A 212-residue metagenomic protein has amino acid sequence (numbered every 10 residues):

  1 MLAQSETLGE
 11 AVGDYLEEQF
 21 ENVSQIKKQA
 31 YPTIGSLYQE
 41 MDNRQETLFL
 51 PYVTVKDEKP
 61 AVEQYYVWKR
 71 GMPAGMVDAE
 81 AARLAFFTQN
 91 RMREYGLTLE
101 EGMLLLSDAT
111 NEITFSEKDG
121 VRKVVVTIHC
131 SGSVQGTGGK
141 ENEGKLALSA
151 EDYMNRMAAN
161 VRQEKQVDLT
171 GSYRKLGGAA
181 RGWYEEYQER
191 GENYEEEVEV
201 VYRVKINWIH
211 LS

Functional and structural regions predicted by a protein language model:
M1-S212: A glycine-rich, acidic short-motif signal
